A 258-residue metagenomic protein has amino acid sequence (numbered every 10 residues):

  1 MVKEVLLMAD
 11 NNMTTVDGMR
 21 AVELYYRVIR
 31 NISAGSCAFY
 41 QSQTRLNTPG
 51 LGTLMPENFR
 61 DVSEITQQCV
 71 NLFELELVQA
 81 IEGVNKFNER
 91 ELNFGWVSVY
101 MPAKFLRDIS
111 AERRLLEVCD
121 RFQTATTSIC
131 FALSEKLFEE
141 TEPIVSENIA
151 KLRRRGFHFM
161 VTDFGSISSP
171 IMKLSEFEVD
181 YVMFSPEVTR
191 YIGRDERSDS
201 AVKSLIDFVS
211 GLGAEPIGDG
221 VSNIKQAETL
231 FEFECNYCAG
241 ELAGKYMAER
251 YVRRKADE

Functional and structural regions predicted by a protein language model:
M1-V16, A21-R27, N31-S36, R45-L51 (+3 more regions): EAL-family c-di-GMP phosphodiesterase catalytic domain
N31-I32, P49, K86-L92, R121-T124 (+2 more regions): Nucleotide second-messenger and two-component phosphorelay signaling modules
A38-Q41, M55, L72, S128: Short beta-strand edge/capping elements of PAS-family sensory modules
F59: Binding-interface segments
V62-C69: Signal-transmission/dimerization alpha-helices at domain junctions
V70-I144, G220: Catalytic core of bacterial c-di-GMP phosphodiesterases, primarily the EAL and HD-GYP domains, capturing alpha-helical
R113-E117, I144-E147, E196-K203: Charged helix-capping and loop-helix junction motifs
